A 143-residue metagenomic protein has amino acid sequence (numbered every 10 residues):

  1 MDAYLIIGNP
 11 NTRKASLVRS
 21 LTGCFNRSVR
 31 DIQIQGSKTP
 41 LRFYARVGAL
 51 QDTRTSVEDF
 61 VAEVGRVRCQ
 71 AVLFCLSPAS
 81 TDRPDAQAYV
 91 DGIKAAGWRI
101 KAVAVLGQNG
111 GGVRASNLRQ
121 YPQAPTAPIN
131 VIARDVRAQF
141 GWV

Functional and structural regions predicted by a protein language model:
M1, C69, G97-R99: A general structural motif
D2, R30, T53-V64, S116 (+1 more regions): A structural motif
D2-F25: Glycine-rich phosphate-binding P-loop
L5, A45-R46, A104: Short hydrophobic beta-strand segments
L17, L21-N26, F60-V64, V90-K94 (+1 more regions): Hydrophobic, Leu/Ile/Phe/Ala-enriched alpha-helical segments that form helix-helix packing faces
G23-Q35, G111-A115, T126: Generic structural signal for short, solvent-exposed loop/turn connectors between secondary structure elements
R27-D91: Conserved nucleotide-sensing/catalytic segment adjacent to the nucleotide-binding pocket in NTP-handling enzymes
C75-V143: Replace "adjacent to P-loop NTPase cores in ATP/GTP-dependent enzymes" with "adjacent to NTP-binding cores
